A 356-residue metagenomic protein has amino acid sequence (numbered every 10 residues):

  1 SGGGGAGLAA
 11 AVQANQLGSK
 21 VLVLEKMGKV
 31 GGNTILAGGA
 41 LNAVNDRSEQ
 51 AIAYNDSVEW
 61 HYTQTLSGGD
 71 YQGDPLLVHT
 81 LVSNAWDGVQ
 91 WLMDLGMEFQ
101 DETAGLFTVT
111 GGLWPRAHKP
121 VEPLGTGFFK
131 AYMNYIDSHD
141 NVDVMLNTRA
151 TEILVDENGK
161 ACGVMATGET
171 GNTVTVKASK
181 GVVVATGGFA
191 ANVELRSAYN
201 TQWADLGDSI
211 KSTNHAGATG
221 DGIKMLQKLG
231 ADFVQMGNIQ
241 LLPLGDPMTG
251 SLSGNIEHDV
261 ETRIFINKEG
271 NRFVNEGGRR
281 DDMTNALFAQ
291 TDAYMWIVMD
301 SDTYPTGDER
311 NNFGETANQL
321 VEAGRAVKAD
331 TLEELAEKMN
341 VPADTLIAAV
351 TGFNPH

Functional and structural regions predicted by a protein language model:
S1-V23: N-terminal Rossmann-like FAD-binding beta1-loop-alpha1 element of flavoenzymes
A6, K29, N271: Conserved Rossmann-like nucleotide-cofactor binding loop
N15-A37: Glycine-rich FAD pyrophosphate-binding loop
A43-L81: Glycine-rich active-site loop/strand segments that organize a redox cofactor
Q72-L77, W91-G105, D232-Q235, V274: A short alpha-helix-loop-beta-strand transition element characteristic of N-terminal alpha/beta dinucleotide-binding
S83-V174, N192-L195, D246, H356: Conserved redox-cofactor binding core of oxidoreductases
E169-G245: Glycine-rich loop(s) and the adjacent beta-strand/alpha-helix scaffold that form part
T219, I223-M225, A231-V341, T345: An anion/pyrophosphate-binding glycine-rich loop and adjacent beta-alpha core in soluble alpha-beta enzymes
